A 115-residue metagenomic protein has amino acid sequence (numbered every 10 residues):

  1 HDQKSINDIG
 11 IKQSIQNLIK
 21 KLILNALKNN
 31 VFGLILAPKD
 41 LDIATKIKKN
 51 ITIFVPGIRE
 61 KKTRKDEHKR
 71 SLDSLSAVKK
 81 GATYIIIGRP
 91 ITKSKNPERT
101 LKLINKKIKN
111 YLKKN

Functional and structural regions predicted by a protein language model:
H1-D42, K46-F54, R59-K65: Conserved anion-binding
I23, L41, S74-L75, L101: Generic hydrophobic/aromatic pocket-lining and core-packing "Φ" positions
A26, A44, A77, G88 (+1 more regions): Conserved, mostly hydrophobic/aromatic
N29, K80-G81: Structural motif
I35, I85-I86: Conserved beta-strand positions in the central sheet of alpha/beta enzyme cores
V55-P56, I87-P90: Glycine-rich beta-strand-to-loop/alpha-helix junction loops that act as flexible
D66-R70: Short secondary-structure boundary/capping elements
V78, I91-N115: C-terminal helical cap(s) of enzyme catalytic domains, especially alpha/beta-barrels
